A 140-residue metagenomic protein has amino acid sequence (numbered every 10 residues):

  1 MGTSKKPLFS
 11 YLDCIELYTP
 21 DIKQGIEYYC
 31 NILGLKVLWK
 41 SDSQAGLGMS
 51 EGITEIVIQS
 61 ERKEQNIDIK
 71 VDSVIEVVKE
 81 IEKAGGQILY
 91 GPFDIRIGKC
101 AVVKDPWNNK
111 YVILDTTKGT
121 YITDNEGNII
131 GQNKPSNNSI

Functional and structural regions predicted by a protein language model:
M1-I26, I53, Q65-I67, T117-I140: N-terminal beta-strand motif that seeds the catalytic metal site of vicinal oxygen chelate
S10, R62, R96-G98: Loop/turn position at the start of each blade in beta-propeller repeats
D21, D68-K110, K118: Vicinal oxygen chelate
K23-N31, K110: Conserved active-site alpha-helix within GNAT-family acetyltransferase domains
L33-Q65, K110-T116: Conserved short beta-strand elements that form part of the metal-binding/catalytic scaffold of enzyme active sites
K36-D42, Y90-F93, K118-D124: Conserved catalytic-core motifs of GNAT/GCN5-like acyltransferases
M49-G52, A101-K104, N128: Short secondary-structure transition/capping segments
